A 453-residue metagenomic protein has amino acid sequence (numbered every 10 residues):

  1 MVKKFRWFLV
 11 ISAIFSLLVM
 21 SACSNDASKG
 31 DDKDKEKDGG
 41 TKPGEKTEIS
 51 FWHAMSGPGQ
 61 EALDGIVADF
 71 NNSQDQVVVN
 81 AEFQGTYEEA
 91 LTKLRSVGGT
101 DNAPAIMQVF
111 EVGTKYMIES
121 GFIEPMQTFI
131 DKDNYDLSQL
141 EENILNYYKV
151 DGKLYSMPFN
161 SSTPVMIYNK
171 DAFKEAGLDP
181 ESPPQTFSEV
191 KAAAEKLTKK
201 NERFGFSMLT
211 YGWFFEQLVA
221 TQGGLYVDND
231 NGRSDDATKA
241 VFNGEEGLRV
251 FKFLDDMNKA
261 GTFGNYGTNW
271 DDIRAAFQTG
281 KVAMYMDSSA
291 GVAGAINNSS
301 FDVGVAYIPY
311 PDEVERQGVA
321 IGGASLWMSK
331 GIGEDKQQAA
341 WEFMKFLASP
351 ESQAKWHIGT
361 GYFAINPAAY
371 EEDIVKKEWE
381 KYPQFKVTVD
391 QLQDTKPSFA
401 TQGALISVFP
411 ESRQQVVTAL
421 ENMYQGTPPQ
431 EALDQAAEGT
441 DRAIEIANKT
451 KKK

Functional and structural regions predicted by a protein language model:
M1-S50, N72, E431-D434, E438-K453: Short, low-complexity disordered leader/linker segments with a strong preference for bacterial N-terminal type II
D69, S73-L140, Y147, E175-G177 (+7 more regions): Extracytoplasmic "Venus flytrap"/periplasmic binding protein-like
N72-S73, N80, A176, K252 (+3 more regions): Extracytoplasmic/periplasmic substrate-recognition and gating elements
S96, A105, N134-F173, F204-G205 (+2 more regions): A structural signal for short loop-to-beta-strand junctions that line the ligand-binding cleft of periplasmic/secreted
F110-V165, K191, K199, Q217-T221 (+3 more regions): Hinge/lid segment of periplasmic solute-binding proteins
N143, A306, I358-T418, N422 (+1 more regions): Long, aromatic- and glycine/proline-rich binding clefts that accommodate carbohydrate-like moieties
V150-F159, P164, K174, S188-K239 (+1 more regions): Extracytoplasmic/periplasmic solute-binding protein
A192-K196, D236-Y266: Glycine-centered hinge/linker elements that transmit conformational signals in sensory and ligand-binding systems
